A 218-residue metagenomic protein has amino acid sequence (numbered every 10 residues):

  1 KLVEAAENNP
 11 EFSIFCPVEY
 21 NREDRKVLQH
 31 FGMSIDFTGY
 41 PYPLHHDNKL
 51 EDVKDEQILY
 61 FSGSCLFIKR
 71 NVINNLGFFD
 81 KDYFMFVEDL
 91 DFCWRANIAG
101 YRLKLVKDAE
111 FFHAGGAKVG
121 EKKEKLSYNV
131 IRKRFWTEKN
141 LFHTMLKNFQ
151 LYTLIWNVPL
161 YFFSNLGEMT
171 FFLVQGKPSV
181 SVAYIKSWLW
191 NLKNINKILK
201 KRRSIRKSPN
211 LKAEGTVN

Functional and structural regions predicted by a protein language model:
K1-D36, Y40: Conserved donor NDP-sugar-binding/catalytic core segment of glycosyltransferases
K1-L2, L59-A117: A short, conserved alpha-helix in the catalytic core of glycosyltransferases
A6, A96, M145: Hydrophobic pocket-lining residues that define ligand/cofactor binding sites across diverse proteins
L28, Y40, N48-N71, N75 (+2 more regions): A recurrent flexible, glycine/aromatic-enriched loop bordering the glycosyltransferase active site that acts as
N48-E56, L199-N218: Glycine-rich phosphate/pyrophosphate-binding loop and adjacent beta-alpha nucleotide/cofactor-binding cores
F67-I68, D89-L90, S164-E168, N218: Catalytic-site signature of metal-activated, phosphate-bearing donor transferases, centered on the GT-A/GT-A-like
R102-K200, S208: Active-site-adjacent helix/loop segment of glycosyltransferases that harbors family-specific signature motifs
